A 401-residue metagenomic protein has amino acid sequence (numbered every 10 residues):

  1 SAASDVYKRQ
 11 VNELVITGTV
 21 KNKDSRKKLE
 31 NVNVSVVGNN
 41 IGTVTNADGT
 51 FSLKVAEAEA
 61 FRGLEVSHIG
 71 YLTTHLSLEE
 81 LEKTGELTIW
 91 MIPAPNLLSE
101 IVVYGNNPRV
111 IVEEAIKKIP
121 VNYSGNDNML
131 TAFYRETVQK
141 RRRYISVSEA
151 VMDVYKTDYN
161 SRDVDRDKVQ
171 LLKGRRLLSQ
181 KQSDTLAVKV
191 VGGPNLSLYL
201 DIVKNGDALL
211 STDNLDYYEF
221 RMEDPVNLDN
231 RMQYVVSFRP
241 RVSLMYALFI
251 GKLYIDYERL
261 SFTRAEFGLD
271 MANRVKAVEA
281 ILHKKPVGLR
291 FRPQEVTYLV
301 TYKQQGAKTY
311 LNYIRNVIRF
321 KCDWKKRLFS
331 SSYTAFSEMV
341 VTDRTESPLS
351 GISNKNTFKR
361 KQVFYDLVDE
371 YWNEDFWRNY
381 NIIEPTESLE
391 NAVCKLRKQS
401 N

Functional and structural regions predicted by a protein language model:
A2-Y7: Short, small-residue-biased leader/transition segments that mark boundaries at the very start of proteins
N12-L29: Structural motif
V32-V36, G49, L64, V103: Hydrophobic beta-strand segments
N40-T50: Short, acidic Ser/Thr/Gly-rich low-complexity loop/linker segments typical of extracellular and cell-surface proteins
L53-F61: Short Pro-Gly-centered beta-turn/loop motif in secreted/extracellular proteins
E65-L76: A short, solvent-exposed loop/turn motif at the edges and junctions of modular extracellular/periplasmic domains
T88-Y218, D229-M232, V278-L282, P286-N401: Surface-exposed, low-complexity/disordered segments and acidic/polar micro-motifs at processing/linker regions
G206-D256, S261-L269, K303-Q304: Extended beta-strand-rich segments in extracellular/periplasmic secretory proteins, especially within noncatalytic
